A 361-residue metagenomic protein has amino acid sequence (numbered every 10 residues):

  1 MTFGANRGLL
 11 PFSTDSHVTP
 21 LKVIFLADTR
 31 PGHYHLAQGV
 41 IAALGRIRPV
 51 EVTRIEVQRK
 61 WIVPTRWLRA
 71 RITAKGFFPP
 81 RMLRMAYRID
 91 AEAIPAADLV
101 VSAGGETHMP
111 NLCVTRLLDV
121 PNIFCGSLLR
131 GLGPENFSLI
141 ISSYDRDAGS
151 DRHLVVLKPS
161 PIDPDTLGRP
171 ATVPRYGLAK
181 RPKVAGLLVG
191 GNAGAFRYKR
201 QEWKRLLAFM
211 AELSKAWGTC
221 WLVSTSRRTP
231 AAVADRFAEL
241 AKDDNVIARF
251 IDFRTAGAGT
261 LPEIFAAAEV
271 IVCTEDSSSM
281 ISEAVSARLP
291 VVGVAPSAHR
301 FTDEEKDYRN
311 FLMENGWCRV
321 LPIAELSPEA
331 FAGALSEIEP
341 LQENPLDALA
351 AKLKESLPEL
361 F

Functional and structural regions predicted by a protein language model:
T19-I24: Extreme N-terminal starter segment of soluble prokaryotic enzymes
F25-L26, R30-H153: Active-site and donor-binding regions of nucleotide-sugar-utilizing enzymes
T29, H33, L261-E304: A donor-sugar binding/catalytic signature common to diverse glycosyltransferases and related nucleotide-sugar
D98-L99, L139, V184, C220 (+1 more regions): Structural motif
P134-E202, A330-A332: A nucleotide-sugar donor-handling region in carbohydrate enzymes
N192-T225: Conserved catalytic-core segment of nucleotide-activated headgroup transferases in glycan assembly
F237-S279: Donor nucleotide-activated moiety binding/catalytic core segment of transferases that use nucleotide-activated donors
R309-F361: Leloir-type glycosyltransferase catalytic cores
